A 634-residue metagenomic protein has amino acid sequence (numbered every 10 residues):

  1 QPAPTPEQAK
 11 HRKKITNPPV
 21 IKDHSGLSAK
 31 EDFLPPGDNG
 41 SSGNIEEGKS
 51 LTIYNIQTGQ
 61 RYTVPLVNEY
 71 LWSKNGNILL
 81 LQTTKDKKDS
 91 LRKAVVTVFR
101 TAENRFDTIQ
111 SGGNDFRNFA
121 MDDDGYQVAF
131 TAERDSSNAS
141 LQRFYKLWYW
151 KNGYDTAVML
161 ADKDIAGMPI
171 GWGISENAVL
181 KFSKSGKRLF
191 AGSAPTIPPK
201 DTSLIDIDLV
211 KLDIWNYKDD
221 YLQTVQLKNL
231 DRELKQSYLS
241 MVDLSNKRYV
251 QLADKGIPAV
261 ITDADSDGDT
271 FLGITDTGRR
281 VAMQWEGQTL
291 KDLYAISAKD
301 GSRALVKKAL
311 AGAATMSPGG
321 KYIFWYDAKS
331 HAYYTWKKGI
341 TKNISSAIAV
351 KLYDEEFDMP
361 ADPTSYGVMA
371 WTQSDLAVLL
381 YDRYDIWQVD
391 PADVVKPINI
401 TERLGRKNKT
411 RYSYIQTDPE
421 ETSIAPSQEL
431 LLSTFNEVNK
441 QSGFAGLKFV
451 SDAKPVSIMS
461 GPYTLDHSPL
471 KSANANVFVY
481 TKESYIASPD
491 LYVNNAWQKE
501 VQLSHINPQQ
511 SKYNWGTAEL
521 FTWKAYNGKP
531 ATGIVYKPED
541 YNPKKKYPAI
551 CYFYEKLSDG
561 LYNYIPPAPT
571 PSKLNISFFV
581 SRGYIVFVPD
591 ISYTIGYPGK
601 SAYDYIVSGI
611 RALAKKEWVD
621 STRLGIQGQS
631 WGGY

Functional and structural regions predicted by a protein language model:
Q1-F478, E483-P489, V493, W515: Beta-propeller folds
D466-Y634: Serine-hydrolase catalytic core recognition
